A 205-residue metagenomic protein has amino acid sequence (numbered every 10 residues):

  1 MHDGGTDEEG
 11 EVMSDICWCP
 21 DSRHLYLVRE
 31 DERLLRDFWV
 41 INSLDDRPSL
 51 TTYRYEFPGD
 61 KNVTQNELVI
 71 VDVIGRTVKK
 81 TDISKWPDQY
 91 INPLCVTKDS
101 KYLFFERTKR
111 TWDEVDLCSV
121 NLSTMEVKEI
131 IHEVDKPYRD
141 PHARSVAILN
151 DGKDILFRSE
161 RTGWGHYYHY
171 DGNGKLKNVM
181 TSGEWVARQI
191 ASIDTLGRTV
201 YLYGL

Functional and structural regions predicted by a protein language model:
M1-C17, L27-K80: Predominantly five- to eight-bladed beta-propeller fold
H2-D21, Q65, P93-C95, H142-K153 (+1 more regions): Signature of short aromatic-glycine-proline-rich micro-motifs recurring in repeat-based ectodomains
H2-M13, W86-I91, D135-A143, G183-A191: Short glycine-/Asp-/Thr-/Trp-enriched loop segments that recur within the blades of beta-propeller repeat domains
D3-G5, K79-I83, K128-P137, L176-T181: A short beta-strand motif characteristic of beta-propeller blades
S14, Y26-E32, G59-N62, V96-K98 (+7 more regions): Beta-strand C-termini and the immediately following turn/loop, strongest in propeller blades
E67-V69, D116-C118, H166-Y168: A short loop-to-beta-strand structural motif that recurs across blades of beta-propeller domains
D72-R76, L122-M125, D171-K175: Short loop/turn segments that connect beta-strands within beta-propeller blades
D72-V73, K79-K109: Long hydrophobic segments that form regular secondary structure
